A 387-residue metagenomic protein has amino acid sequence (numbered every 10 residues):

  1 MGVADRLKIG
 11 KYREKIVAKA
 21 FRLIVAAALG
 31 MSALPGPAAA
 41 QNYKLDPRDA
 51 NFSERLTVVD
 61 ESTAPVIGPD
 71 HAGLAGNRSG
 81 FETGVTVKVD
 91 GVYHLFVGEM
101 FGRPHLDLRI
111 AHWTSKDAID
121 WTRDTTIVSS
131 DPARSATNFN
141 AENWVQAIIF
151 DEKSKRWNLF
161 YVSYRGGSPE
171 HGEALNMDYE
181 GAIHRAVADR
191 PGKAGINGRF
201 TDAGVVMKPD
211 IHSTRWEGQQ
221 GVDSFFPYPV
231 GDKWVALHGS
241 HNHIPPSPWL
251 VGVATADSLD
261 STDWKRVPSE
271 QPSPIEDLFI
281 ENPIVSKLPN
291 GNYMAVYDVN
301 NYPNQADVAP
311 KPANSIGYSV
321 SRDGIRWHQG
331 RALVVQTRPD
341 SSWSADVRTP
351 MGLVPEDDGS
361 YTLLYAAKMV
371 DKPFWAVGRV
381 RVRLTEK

Functional and structural regions predicted by a protein language model:
M1-K19: N-terminal secretory signal peptides that target proteins for export/translocation
I24-A33: Bacterial N-terminal signal peptides
G36-A40: Sec/Tat signal peptide C-region and signal peptidase I cleavage site
Q41-A141, F150-Q220, Y228-E281, S286-S344 (+1 more regions): Beta-rich carbohydrate-recognition and catalytic domains
T349-G352: C-terminal structured domain segments
